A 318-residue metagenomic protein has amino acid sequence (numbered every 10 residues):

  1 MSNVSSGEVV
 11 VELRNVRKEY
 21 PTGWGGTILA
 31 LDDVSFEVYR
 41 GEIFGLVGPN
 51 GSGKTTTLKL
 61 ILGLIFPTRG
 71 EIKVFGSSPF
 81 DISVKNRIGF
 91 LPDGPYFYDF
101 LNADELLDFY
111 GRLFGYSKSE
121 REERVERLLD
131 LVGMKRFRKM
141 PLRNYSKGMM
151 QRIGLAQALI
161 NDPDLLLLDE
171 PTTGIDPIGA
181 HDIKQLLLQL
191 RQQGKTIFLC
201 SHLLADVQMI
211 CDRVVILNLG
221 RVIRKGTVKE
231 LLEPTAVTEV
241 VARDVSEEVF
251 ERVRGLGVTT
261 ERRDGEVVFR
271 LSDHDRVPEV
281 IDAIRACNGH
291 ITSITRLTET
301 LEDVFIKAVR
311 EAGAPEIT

Functional and structural regions predicted by a protein language model:
M1-E19, E311-T318: ABC-family P-loop ATPase nucleotide-binding domain
E8-V11, K18-N218, R224: ABC transporter nucleotide-binding domains
I43, G154, D164, K195 (+4 more regions): Generic structural signal for secondary-structure transition and capping sites
V215, K307-R310: Short low-complexity, flexible loop/linker segments enriched in glycine and/or proline with clustered acidic
V222-T227, R252-L256: Short amphipathic beta-strand starts and helix->beta connectors
K229-E233: Short acidic-hydrophobic catalytic motif
V237-A308: Short, charged/small-residue-rich alpha-helical element at the C-terminal edge of ABC transporter nucleotide-binding
